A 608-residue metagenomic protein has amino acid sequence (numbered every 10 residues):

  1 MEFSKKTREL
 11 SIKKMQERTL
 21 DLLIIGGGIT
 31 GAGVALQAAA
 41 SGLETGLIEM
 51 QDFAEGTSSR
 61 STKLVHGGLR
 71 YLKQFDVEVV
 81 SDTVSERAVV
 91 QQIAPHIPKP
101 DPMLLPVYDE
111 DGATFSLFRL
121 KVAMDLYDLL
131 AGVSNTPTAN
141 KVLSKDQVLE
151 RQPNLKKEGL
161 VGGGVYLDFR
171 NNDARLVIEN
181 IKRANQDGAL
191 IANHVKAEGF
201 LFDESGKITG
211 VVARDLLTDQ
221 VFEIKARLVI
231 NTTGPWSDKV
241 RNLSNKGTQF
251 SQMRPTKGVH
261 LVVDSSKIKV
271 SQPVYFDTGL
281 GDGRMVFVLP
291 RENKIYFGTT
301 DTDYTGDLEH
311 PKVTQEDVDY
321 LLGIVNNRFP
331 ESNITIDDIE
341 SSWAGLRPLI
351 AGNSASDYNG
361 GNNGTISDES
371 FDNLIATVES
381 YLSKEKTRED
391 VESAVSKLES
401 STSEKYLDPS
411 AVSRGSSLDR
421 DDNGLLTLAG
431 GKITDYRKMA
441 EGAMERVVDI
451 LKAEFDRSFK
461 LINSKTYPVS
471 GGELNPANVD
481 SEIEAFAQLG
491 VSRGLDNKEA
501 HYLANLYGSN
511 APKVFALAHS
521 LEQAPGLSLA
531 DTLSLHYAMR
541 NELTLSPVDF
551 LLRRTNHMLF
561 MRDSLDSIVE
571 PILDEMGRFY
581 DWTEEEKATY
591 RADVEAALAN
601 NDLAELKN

Functional and structural regions predicted by a protein language model:
M1-L22, Q37-S41: Extreme N-terminal leader/targeting segments of oxidoreductases
L10-K14, Q51, I97, Y108-V122 (+10 more regions): C-terminal accessory subdomains/tails of enzymes that are appended
R18-L20, L217-L228: Core beta-strand elements of the Rossmann-like FAD/NAD(P) dinucleotide-binding domain in flavoenzyme oxidoreductases
I24-I25, I224-G234: Short hydrophobic core segments
G26-G28, M50: Glycine-rich Rossmann-fold phosphate-binding loop(s) that bind the pyrophosphate of adenine dinucleotide cofactors
A39-S59: Glycine-rich FAD pyrophosphate-binding loop
K63-Q147, R151, V286: Dinucleotide-binding Rossmann-like beta1-alpha1 core, especially the glycine-rich loop that anchors the ADP
N193-T209: A conserved short coil-to-beta-strand element within the FAD-binding core of flavoproteins
